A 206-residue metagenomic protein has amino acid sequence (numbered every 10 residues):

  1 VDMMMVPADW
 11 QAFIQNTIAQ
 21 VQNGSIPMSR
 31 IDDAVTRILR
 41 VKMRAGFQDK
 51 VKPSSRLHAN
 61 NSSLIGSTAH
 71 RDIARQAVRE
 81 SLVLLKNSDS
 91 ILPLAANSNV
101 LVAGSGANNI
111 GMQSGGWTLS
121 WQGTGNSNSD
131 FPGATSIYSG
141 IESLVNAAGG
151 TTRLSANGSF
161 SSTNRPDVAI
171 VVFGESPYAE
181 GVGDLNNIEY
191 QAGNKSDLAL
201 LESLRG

Functional and structural regions predicted by a protein language model:
V1: Acidic, His- and aromatic-enriched active-site or binding-groove loops in soluble protein domains that engage sugars
M4-D9, R30, V51, L57: N-terminal alpha/beta PP-like core and its mobile active-site loop of ThDP/TPP-dependent enzymes
M5, D9-M28, R40, L64 (+1 more regions): C-terminal non-catalytic regions of proteins with extracellular/luminal or membrane-system context
Q20-K52: Long, well-ordered, tryptophan-enriched scaffold segments
V35, D49, R56-L57, S98-N99 (+1 more regions): Residue-level signal for alpha-helical context at structural boundaries
D49-T68: Flexible, acidic loop-helix segments that line cofactor/substrate-binding pockets
